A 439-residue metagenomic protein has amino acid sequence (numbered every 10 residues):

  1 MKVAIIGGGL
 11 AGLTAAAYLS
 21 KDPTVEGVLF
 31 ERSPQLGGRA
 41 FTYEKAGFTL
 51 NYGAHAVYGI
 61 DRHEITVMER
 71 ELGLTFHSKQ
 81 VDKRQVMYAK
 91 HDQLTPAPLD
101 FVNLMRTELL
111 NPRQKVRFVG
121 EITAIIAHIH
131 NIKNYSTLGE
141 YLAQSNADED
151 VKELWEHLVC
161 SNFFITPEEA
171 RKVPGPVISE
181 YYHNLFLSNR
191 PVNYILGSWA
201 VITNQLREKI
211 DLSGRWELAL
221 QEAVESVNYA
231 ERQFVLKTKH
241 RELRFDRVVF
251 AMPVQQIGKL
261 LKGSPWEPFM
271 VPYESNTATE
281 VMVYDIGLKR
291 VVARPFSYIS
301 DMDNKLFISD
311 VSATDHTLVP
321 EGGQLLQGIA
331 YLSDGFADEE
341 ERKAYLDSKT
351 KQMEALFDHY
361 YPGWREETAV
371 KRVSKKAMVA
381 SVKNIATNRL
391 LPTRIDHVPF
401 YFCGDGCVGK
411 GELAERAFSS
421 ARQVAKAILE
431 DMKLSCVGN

Functional and structural regions predicted by a protein language model:
K2-L29: N-terminal Rossmann-like FAD-binding beta1-loop-alpha1 element of flavoenzymes
A11, Q35, Q255: Conserved Rossmann-like nucleotide-cofactor binding loop
S20-E44: Glycine-rich FAD pyrophosphate-binding loop
Q35, T42, G47-Q80, A127-H130: Conserved FAD-binding subdomain of flavin-dependent enzymes
E69, G73-K172: Mobile amphipathic helical/loop "lid" adjacent to a hydrophobic cofactor/ligand pocket
E180-T238: Helical element adjacent to the flavin cofactor pocket in flavoenzyme catalytic cores
A223-L326: Mid-domain catalytic core of redox enzymes that form a hydrophobic substrate pocket/lid adjacent to a catalytic redox
V311, T317-N439: Conserved flavin/dinucleotide-binding core of flavoenzymes
